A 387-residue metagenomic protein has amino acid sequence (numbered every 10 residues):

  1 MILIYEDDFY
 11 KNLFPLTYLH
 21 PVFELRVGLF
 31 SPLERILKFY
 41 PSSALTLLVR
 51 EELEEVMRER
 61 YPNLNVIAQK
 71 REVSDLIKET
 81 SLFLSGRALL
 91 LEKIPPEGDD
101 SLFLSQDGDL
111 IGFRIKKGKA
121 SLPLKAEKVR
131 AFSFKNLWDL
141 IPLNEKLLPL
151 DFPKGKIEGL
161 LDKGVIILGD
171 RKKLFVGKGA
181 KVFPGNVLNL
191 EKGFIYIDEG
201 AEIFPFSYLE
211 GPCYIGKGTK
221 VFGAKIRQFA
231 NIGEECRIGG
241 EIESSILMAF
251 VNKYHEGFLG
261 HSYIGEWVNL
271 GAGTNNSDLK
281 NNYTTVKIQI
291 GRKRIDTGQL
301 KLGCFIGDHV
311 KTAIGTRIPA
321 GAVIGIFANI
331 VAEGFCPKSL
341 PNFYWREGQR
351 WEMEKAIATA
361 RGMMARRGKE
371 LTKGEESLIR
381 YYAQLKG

Functional and structural regions predicted by a protein language model:
M1-K172, G179, N342-G387: Terminal amphipathic alpha-helical/low-complexity segments used for targeting or macromolecular assembly
F9-N12, E24, L29, A224 (+1 more regions): Glycine-rich hexapeptide-repeat left-handed beta-helix
F9-Y10, D107, G179, G200 (+4 more regions): Residue-level recognition of short loop/turn positions
P41-A44, L148, L209, N276 (+1 more regions): Short amphipathic alpha-helical segments with coiled-coil-like heptad repeat character
G169, L174, L190-E191, Y208 (+3 more regions): Short, small/polar residue-rich loop motifs at catalytic or cofactor-binding pockets
F175, Y196, F305: ABC ATPase A-loop
G179, G185, G200, G218 (+3 more regions): Tight coil/turn sites that cap or link beta-strands
V187-E266, L270-G271: Acidic, glycine-rich loop-and-beta core segments that form the ion-binding/anion-interacting portion of active sites
